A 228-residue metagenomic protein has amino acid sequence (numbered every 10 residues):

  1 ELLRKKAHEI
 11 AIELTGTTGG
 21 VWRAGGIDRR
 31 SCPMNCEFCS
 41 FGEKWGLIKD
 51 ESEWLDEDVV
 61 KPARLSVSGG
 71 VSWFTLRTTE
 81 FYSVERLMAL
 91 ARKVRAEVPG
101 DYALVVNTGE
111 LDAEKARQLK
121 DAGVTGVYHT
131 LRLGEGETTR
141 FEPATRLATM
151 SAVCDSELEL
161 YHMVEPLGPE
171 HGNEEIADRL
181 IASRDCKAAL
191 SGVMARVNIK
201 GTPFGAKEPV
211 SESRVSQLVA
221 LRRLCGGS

Functional and structural regions predicted by a protein language model:
R4, P33, V84-M88, P143 (+1 more regions): Conserved strand-to-helix beginnings and helix N-cap segments that scaffold or border functional pockets
R4-W45, L55-E57, R64-S68, S72-R77: N-terminal pre-triad scaffold of radical SAM enzymes
H8-E9, R92, A220: Active-site phosphate/pyrophosphate- and oxyanion-stabilizing loops and adjacent acidic/basic residues in soluble
E43-M150, S156-P166, A189-G192: Core AdoMet radical
I48, T202-G205: Short acidic, glycine/proline-rich loop/turn micro-motifs
L76, A144-P203, S216-G227: Conserved C-terminal portion of the radical SAM core fold that forms the substrate/S-adenosylmethionine-binding
E208-R214: Active-site loop segments of alpha/beta catalytic cores
